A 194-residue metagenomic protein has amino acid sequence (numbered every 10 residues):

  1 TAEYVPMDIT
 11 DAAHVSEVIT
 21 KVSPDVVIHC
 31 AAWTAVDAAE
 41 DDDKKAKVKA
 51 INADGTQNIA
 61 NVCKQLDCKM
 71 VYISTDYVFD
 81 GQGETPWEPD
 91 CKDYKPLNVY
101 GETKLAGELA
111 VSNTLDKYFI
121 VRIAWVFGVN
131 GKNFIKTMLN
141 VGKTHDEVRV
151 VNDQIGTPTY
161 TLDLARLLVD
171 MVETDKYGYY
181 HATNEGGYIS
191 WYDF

Functional and structural regions predicted by a protein language model:
I9-I51: NAD(P)H-binding glycine-rich loop region in Rossmannoid oxidoreductase-like domains and their noncatalytic homologs
H14, N58-V62, A110, D163: Conserved mid-core alpha-helix of short-chain dehydrogenase/reductase
V27-A31, M70-T75, D80, V121-I123: SDR active-site strand-loop-helix element
D37-A46, G81-T85, G131-K132: Conserved catalytic-core motifs of eukaryotic protein kinase domains, centered on the activation segment
A46, A50-N58, V78-V121, W125-V126: Catalytic helix-loop patch of NAD(P)-dependent Rossmann-fold dehydrogenases
Q65-C68: A short helix->loop->beta-strand "cap" motif at the edges of active sites that frequently abuts
L109-G156, L162-D163, V169-D170: NAD(P)-dependent short-chain dehydrogenase/reductase
L167, T174-F194: Mid/C-terminal beta-alpha module of Rossmann-like enzyme folds, strongest in SDR-family dehydrogenases/epimerases
